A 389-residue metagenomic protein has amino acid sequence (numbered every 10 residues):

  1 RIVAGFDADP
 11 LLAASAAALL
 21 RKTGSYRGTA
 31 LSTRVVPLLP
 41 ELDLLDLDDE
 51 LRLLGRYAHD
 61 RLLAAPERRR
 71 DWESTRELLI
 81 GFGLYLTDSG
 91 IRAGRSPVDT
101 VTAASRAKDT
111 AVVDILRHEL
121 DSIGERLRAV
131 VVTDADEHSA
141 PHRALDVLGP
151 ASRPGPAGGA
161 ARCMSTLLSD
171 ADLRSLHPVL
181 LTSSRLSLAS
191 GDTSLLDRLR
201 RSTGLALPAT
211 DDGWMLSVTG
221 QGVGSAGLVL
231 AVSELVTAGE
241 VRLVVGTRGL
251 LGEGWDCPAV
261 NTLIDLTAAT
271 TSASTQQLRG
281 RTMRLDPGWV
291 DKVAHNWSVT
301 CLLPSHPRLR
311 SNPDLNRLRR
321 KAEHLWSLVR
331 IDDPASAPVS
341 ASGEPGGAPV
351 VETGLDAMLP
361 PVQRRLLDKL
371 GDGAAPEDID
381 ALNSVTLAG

Functional and structural regions predicted by a protein language model:
R1-L243: Conserved C-terminal RecA-like helicase domain
I2-R27, L31-R34, P313-G389: Long, largely alpha-helical accessory region at the distal end of helicase-like NTP-driven motors
P10, P37-P40, P66, P150 (+12 more regions): Proline-rich intrinsically disordered, low-complexity coils
A151-G155, T166-L173, V179-D333, A337: Conserved RecA-like P-loop NTPase helicase motor core
